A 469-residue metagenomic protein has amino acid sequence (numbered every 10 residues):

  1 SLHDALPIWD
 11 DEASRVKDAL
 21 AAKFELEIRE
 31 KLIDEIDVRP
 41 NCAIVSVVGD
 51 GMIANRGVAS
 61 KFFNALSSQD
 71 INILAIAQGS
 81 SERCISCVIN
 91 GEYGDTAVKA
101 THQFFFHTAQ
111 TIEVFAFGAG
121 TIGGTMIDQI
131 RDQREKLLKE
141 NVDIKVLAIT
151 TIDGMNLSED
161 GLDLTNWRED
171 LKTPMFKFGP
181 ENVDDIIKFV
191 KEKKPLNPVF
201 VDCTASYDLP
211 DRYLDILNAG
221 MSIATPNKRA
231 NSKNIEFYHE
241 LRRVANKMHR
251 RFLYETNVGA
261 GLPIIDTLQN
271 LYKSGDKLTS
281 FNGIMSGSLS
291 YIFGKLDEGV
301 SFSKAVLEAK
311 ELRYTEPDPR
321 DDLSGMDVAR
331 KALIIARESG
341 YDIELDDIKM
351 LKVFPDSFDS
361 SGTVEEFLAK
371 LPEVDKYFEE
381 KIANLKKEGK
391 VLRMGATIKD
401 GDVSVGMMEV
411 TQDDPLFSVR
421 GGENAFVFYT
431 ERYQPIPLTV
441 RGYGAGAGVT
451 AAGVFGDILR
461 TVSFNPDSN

Functional and structural regions predicted by a protein language model:
S1, A5-M126, Q133, G446-A447 (+1 more regions): A conserved regulatory-domain signal marking ACT and ACT-like small-molecule sensing domains and adjacent regulatory
S46, S280-M285, S290-F293, E308 (+1 more regions): Catalytic, metal-anchored helix/loop core of enzyme active sites in primary metabolism
D50, Q78-E82, A119, I152-G154 (+3 more regions): Short, ordered loop/turn segments at secondary-structure junctions
A75-I76, V199-D202, I223-P226, F252-T256 (+2 more regions): General beta-strand structural signal in soluble alpha/beta enzymes
E113-A119, G123-N218: N-terminal glycine-/serine-/threonine-rich beta1-alpha1-beta2 phosphate-ribose binding loop of Rossmann-like
S206-A219, K228-E255, A260-L268: Rossmann-fold NAD(P)-binding glycine/threonine-rich loop
N246-H249, L253-L312, D322-D327, L333-I334: Rossmann-like NAD(P)H-binding beta-loop-alpha module
K295-L296, S303-S418: Substrate-binding/catalytic subdomain of NAD(P)-dependent oxidoreductase enzymes
